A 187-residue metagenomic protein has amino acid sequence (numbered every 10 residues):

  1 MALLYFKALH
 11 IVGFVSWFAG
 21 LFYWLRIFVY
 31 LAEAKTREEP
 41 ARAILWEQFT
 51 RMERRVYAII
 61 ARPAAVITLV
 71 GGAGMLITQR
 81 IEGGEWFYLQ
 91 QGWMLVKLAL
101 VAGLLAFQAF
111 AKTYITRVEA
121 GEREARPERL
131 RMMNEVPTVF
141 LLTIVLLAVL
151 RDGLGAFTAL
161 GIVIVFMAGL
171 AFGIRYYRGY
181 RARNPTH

Functional and structural regions predicted by a protein language model:
M1-H187: Polytopic transmembrane helical bundles with strong interfacial aromatic enrichment
